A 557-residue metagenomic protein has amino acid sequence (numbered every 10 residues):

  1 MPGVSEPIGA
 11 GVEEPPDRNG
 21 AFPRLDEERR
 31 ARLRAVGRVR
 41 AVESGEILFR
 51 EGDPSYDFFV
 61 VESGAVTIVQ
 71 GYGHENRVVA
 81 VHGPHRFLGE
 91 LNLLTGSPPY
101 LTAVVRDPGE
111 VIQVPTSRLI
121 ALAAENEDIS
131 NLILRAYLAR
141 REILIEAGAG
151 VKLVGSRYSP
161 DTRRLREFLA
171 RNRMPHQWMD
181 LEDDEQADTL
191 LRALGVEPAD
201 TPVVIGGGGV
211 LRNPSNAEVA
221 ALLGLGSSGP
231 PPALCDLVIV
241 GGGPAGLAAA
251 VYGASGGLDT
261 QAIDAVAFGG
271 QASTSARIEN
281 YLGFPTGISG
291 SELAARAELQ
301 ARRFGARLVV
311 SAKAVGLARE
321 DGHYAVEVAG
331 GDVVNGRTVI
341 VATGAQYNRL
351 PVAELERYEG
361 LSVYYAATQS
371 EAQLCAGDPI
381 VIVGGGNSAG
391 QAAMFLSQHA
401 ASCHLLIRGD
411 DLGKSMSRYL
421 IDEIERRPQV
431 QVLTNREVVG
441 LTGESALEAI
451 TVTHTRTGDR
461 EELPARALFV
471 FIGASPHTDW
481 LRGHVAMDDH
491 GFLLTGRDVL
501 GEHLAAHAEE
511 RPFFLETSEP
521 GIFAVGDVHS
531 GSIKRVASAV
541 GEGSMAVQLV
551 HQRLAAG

Functional and structural regions predicted by a protein language model:
M1-G155, S159-E167, R171: Cytosolic regulatory regions built on CNB/CRP/Popeye-like sensor folds
L153, R157-D184, L194, C235-A306 (+4 more regions): Beta1-alpha1 glycine-rich phosphate/pyrophosphate-binding loop at the start of Rossmann-like nucleotide-binding domains
E182-P198, N216-L223: Thioredoxin-like thiol-disulfide oxidoreductase module
T201-V210: A short, hydrophobic beta-strand/beta-hairpin element that forms part of a small beta-sheet core
N216-C235, A345-H399: Glycine-rich dinucleotide-binding loop and its adjacent helix/turn
A294-G336, V341, S397-P512, Q552-A556: A Rossmann-like FAD-binding core segment of flavoenzymes
P351, E356-L374, I472-I533: FAD-site-proximal beta/loop scaffold in flavoenzymes
G390-A392, A508, F513-F514, E519 (+1 more regions): A conserved FAD-binding loop/helix module that cradles the flavin
